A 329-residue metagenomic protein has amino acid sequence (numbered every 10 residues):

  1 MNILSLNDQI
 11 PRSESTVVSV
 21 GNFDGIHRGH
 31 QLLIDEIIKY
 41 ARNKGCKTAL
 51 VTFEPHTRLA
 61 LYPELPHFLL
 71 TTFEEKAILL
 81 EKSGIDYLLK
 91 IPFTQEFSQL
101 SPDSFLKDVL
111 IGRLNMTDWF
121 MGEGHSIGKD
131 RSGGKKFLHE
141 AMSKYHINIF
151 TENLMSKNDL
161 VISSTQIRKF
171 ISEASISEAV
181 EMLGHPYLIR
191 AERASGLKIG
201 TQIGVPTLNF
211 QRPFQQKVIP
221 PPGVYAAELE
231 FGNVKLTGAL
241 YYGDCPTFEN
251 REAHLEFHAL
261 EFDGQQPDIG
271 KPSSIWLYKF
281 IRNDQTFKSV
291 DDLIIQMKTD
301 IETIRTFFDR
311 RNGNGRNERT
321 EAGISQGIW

Functional and structural regions predicted by a protein language model:
N2-L4, L88-K90, N148-E152: General small-molecule cofactor/ligand-binding pocket signal
N7-T72: N-terminal catalytic cores of NTP/NDP-binding nucleotidyl/phosphoryl-transfer enzymes
F53, L154, F262: Cofactor-binding loop segments of dinucleotide-utilizing enzymes, especially the Rossmann-like FAD- and NAD(P)+-binding
F68-K76, L100-L106: Glycine-rich, highly charged phosphate/nucleotide-binding loops
L79-K82: ATP-dependent adenylation/nucleotidyltransferase module used to activate substrates
Q99-P206, E230, K288-D292, E318 (+1 more regions): Classical nucleotidyltransferase
G196-W329: Phosphate/ribose-recognition catalytic cores of enzymes acting on nucleotide-derived substrates
